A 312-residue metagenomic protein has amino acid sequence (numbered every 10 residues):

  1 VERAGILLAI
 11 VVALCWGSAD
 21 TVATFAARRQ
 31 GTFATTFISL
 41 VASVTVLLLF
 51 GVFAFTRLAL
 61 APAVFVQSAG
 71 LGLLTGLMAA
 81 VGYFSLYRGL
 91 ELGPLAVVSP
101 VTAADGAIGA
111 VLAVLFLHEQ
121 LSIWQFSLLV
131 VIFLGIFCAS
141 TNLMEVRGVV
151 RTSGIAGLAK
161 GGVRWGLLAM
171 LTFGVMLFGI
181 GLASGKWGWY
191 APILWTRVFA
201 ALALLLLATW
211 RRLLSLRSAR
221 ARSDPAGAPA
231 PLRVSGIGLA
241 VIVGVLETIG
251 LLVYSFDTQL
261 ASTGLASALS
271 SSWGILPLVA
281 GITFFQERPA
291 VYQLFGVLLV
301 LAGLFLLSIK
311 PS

Functional and structural regions predicted by a protein language model:
V1-I10, A107-L171, G181, Y292-S312: Juxtamembrane helix-loop boundary signature in multi-pass membrane transporters
V1-L14, V22-A23, R28-F33, I38-G72 (+6 more regions): Membrane-interface interhelical linkers
A9, T36-F37, G72, S99-T102 (+7 more regions): Hydrophobic/aromatic positions within or immediately flanking transmembrane alpha-helices of multi-pass small-molecule
A26, T35, G89, L115-L121 (+5 more regions): Hydrophobic/aromatic residues within transmembrane alpha-helices of multi-pass small-molecule transporters
G31-T32, P94, L117-L121, G188-W189 (+2 more regions): A helix-boundary/kink motif common to multi-pass secondary transporters, especially Major Facilitator Superfamily
A42-L49, V101-L115, S127, F199-A203 (+4 more regions): Alpha-helical transmembrane segments of compact multi-pass small-molecule transporters, enriched in specific families
